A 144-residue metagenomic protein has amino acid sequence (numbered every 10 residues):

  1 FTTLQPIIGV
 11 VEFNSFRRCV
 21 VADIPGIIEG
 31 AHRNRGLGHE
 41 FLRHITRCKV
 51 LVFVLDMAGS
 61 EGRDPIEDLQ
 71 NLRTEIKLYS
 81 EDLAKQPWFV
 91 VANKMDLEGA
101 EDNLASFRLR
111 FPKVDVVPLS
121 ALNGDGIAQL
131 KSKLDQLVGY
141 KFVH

Functional and structural regions predicted by a protein language model:
F1-H144: Helix-rich effector regions associated with P-loop NTPase G domains
